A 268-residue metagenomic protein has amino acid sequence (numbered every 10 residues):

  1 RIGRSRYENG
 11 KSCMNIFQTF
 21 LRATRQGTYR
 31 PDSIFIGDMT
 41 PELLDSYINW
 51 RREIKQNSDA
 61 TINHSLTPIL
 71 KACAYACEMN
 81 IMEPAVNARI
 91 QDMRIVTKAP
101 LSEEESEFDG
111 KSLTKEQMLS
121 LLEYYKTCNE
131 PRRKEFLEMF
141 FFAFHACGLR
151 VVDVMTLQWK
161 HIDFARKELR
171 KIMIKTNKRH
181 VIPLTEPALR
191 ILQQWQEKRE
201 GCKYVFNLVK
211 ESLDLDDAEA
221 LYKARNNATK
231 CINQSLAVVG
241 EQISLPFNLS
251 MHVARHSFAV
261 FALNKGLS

Functional and structural regions predicted by a protein language model:
R1-I16, L21: Short, aromatic/basic-rich helix-turn unit that serves as a nucleic-acid recognition element
I16-T24, K55-D92: N-terminal DNA-binding recognition helix of tyrosine site-specific recombinases/integrases
G27, D38, A74-E105, F206-N207: Short, charged hinge/linker segments at domain and secondary-structure junctions
N63, V86-V151, M155: Basic, Lys/Arg- and aromatic-enriched nucleic-acid-binding interface segment
A74-A85, A143-R166: Short, charged phosphate-coordinating catalytic segments
Q91, T156-E197: Conserved tyrosine-mediated DNA breakage-rejoining catalytic core shared by Y-recombinases
M118, T185-P246: Active-site/catalytic core of tyrosine-dependent DNA strand-transfer enzymes
C128-P131, A224-N226, N233-S268: Short, basic (Lys/Arg/His-rich) helix/loop patches that form interaction surfaces in the mid-to-C-terminal regions
